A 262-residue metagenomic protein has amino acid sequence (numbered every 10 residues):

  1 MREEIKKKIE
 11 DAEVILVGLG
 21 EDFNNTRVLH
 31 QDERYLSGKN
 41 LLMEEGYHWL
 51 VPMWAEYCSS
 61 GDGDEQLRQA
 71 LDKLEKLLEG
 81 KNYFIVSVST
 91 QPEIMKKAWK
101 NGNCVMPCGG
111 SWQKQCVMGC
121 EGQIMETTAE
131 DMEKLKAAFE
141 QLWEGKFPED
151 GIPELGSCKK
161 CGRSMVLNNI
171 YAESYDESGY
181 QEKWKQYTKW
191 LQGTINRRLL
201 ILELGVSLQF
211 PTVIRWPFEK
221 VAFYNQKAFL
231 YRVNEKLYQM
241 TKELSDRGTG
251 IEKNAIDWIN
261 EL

Functional and structural regions predicted by a protein language model:
M1-L262: Conserved catalytic alpha/beta core of Sir2/sirtuin-type deacylases, generalized to analogous enzyme cores that bind
